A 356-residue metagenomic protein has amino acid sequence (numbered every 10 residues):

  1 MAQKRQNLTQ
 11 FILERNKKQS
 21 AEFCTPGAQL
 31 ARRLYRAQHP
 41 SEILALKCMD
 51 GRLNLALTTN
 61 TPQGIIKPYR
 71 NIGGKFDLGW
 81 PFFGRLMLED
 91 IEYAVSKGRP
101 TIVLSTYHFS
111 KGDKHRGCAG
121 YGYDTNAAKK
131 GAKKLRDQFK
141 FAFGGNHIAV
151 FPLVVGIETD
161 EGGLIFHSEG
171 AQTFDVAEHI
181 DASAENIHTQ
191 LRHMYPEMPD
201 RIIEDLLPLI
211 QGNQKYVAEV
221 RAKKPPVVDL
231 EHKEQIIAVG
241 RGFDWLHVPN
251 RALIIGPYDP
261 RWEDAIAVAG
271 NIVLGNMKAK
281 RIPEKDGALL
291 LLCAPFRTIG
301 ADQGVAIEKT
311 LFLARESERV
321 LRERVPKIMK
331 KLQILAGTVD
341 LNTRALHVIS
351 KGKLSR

Functional and structural regions predicted by a protein language model:
M1-S41, G73-L86, Y93-P100, S110-A288 (+1 more regions): Divalent-metal-activated hydrolytic enzyme cores
L44: Active-site-adjacent alpha/beta core region of enzyme catalytic domains
K47-G73: Catalytic core of membrane glycerolipid acyltransferases/transacylases, capturing the structured, soluble-facing
K47-M49, C293-F296: Structural motif
C48, H108-S110: An acidic- and aromatic-residue-enriched active-site/binding cleft used to recognize and process polar
L104-T106: N-terminal, polar/Ser/Thr-rich
